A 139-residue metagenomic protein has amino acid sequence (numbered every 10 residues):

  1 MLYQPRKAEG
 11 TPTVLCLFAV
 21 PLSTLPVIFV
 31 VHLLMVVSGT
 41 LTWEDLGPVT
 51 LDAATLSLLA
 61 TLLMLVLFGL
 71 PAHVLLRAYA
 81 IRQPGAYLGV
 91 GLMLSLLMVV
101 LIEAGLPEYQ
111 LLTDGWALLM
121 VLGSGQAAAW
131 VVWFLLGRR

Functional and structural regions predicted by a protein language model:
M1-R139: Juxtamembrane/disordered regions of integral membrane proteins
